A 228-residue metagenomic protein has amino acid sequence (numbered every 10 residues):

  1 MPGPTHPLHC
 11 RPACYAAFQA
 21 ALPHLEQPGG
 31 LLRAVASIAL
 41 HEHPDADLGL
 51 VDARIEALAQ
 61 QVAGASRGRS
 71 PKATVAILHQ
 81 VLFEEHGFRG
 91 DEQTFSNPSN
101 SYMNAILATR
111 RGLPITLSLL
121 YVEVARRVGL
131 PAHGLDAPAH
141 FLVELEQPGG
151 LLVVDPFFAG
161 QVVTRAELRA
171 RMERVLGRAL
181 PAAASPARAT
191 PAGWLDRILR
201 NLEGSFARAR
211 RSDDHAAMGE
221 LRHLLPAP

Functional and structural regions predicted by a protein language model:
M1-P228: A structural boundary/capping signal
